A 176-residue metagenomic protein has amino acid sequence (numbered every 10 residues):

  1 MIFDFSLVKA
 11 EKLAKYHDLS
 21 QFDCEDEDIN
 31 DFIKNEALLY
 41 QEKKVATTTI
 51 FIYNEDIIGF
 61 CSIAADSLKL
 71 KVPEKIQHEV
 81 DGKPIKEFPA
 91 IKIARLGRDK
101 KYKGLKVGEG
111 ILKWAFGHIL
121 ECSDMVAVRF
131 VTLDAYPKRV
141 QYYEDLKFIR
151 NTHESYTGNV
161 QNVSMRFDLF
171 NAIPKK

Functional and structural regions predicted by a protein language model:
M1-E25: Conserved N-terminal entry element of GNAT/NAT acetyltransferase domains
D18-K34, T47: Conserved GNAT-fold acetyl-CoA-binding loop/helix
K44-A65, I76: Conserved beta-hairpin
S62-R95, K103: Conserved acyl-donor/pantetheine-binding loop and adjacent beta-alpha core of acyl/acetyltransferases and related
A94, D99, Y136: Residue-level recognition of the GNAT/N-acetyltransferase active site
G104-I119: Conserved acetyl-CoA-binding loop-helix of GNAT-fold acetyltransferases
L120, V126, L133-E154: Conserved active-site alpha-helix within GNAT-family acetyltransferase domains
A127, T157-Q161: Short acidic/glycine-enriched loop/turn segments that link adjacent beta-strands
